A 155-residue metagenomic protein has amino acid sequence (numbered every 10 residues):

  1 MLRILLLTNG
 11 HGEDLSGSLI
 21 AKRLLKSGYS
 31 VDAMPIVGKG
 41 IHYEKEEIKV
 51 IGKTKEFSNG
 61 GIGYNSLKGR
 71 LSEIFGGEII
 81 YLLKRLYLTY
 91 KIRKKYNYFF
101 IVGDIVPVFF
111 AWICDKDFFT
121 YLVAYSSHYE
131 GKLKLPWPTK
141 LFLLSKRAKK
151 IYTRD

Functional and structural regions predicted by a protein language model:
M1-R3: A short, charged/proline- and glycine-enriched loop that marks the coil->beta-strand transition at the N-terminal
L5-S27, A33-D155: Active-site and donor-binding regions of nucleotide-sugar-utilizing enzymes
